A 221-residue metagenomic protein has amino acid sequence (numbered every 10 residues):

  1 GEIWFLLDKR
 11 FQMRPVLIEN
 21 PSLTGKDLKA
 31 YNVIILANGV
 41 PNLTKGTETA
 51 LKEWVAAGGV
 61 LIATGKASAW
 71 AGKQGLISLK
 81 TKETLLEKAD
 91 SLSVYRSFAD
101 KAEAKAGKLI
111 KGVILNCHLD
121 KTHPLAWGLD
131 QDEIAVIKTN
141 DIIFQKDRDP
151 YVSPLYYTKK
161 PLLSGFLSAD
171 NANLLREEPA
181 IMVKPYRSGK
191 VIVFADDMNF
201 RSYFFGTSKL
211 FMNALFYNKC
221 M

Functional and structural regions predicted by a protein language model:
G1-K80, R201: Helical hinge/lid and interdomain linker segments adjacent to catalytic or ligand-binding clefts that mediate domain
W4, N20-G25, T49-L51, E103-A104 (+4 more regions): Generic recognition of flexible, low-complexity loop/linker segments
D8-F11, D27-K29, V55, L109 (+4 more regions): A structural signal for short secondary-structure junctions
M13, N32, P124, I134 (+2 more regions): Extracellular ligand-binding/catalytic regions of CAZymes and related secreted enzymes and adhesion modules
I18-E19, I34-N38, I62-G65, G128 (+3 more regions): Generic beta-strand/beta-sheet core signal
S22-L23, N38-N42, A67-A69, T122-P124 (+4 more regions): Short, glycine-/Ser/Thr-/acidic-enriched flexible segments
G46-G128: A glycine-rich, often tryptophan-bearing local segment used as a flexible ligand/cofactor-contacting loop or short
A102-K160: Flexible glycine/proline-rich
